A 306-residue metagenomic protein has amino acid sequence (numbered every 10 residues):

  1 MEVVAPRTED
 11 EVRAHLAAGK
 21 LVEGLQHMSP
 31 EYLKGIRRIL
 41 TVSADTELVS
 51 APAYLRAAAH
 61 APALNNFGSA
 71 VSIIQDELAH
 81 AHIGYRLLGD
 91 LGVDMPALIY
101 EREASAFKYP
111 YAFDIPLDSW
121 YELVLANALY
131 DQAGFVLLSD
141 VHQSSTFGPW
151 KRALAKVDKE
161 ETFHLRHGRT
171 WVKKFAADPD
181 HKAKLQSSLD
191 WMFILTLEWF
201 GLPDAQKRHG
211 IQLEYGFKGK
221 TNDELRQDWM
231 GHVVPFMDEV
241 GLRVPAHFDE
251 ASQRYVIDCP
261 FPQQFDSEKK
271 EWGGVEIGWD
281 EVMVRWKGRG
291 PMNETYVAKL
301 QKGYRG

Functional and structural regions predicted by a protein language model:
M1-M28, Y32, N293-G306: Extreme N-terminal leader/anchor segments
E2-E11, I73-E101, G168-K173: Conserved alpha-helical segments that form or flank metal/cofactor-binding pockets of metalloenzymes
L21-T41, E101-N127, S144, D178-P179 (+1 more regions): Acidic/His metal-coordination segments adjacent to aromatic residues that form catalytic metal sites in metalloenzymes
Y32-S43, A61-H80, L123, P149-E161 (+1 more regions): Alpha-helical scaffold segments that form or flank carboxylate-/histidine-based iron centers
S50-S72, G134-W150: Helix-loop segments that flank and shape redox-cofactor active sites
I115-H167: Internal, conserved structured core segments that host functional sites
S144-T196: Glycine- and acidic-residue-rich phosphate-binding/metal-coordinating active-site segment common to enzymes that handle
A183-G306: Extended, helix-rich structural scaffolds rather than catalytic motifs
